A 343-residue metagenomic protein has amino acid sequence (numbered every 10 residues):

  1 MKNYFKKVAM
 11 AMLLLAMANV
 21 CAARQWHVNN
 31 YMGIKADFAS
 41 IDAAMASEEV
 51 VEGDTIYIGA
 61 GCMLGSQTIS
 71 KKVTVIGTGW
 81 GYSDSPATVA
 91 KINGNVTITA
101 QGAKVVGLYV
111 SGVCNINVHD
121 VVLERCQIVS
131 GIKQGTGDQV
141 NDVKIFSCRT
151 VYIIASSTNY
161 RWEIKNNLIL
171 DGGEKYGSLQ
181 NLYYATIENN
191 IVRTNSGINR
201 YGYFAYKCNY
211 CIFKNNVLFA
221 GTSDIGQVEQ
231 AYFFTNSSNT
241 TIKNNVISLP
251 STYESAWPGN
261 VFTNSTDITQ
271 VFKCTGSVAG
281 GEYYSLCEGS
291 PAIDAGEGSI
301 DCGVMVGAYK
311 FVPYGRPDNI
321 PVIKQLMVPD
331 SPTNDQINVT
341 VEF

Functional and structural regions predicted by a protein language model:
M1-Q25: Bacterial Sec-dependent N-terminal signal peptides
R24-M63: Acidic Gly/Asp/Thr-rich repetitive segments characteristic of extracellular carbohydrate-active and adhesion proteins
Y31-I34, G61-L64, G79-S83, G221-S223 (+3 more regions): Acidic glycine-/aspartate-rich tracts in secreted/extracellular proteins
L64-S66, K72-I116, R125-I132, I153: Right-handed parallel beta-helix/beta-spiral solenoid domain characteristic of secreted/periplasmic
C114-I116, K133-G137, S147, Y152-G280: Predominantly extracellular beta-rich ligand-binding scaffolds that present long acidic/polar faces for carbohydrate
G259-P317: C-terminal accessory segments
C302-I337, E342: Short, compositionally biased P/S/T/A/G/V-rich stretches that sit at domain boundaries
